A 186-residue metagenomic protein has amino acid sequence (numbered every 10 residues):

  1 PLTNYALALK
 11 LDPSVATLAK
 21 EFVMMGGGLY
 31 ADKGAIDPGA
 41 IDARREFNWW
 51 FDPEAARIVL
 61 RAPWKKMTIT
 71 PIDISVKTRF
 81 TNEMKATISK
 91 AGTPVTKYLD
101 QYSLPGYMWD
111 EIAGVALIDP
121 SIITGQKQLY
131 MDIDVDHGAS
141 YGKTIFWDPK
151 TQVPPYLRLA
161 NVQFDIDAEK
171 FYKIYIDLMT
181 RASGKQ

Functional and structural regions predicted by a protein language model:
P1-P71, S75: Active-site histidine-anchored catalytic micro-motif
F47-W50, E54, L60-R61, K66-Q186: Conformational coupling and interaction surfaces
